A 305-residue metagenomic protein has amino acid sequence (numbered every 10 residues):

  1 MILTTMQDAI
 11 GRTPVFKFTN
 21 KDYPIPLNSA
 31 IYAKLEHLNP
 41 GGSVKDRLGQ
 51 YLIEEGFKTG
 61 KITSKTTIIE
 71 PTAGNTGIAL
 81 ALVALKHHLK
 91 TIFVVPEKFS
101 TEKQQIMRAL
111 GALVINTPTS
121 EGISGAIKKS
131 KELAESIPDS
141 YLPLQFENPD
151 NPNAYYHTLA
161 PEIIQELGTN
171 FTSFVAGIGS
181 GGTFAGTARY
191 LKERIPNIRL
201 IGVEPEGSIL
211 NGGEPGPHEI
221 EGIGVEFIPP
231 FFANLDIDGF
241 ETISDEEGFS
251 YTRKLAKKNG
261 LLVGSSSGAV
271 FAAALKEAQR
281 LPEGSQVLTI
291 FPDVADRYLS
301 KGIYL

Functional and structural regions predicted by a protein language model:
M1-L305: PLP-dependent amino-acid enzyme catalytic core
